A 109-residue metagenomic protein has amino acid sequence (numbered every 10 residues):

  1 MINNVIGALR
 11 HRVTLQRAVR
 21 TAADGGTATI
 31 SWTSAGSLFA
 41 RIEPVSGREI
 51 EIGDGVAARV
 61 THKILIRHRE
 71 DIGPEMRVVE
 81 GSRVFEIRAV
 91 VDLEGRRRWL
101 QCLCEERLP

Functional and structural regions predicted by a protein language model:
M1-H11: N-terminal intrinsically disordered, low-complexity, charge/repeat-rich segments that act as generic
N4-I6, T21-A22, T27-P109: Short, conserved turn/kink motifs that form compact alpha/beta structural patches or helix kinks used as
A18: Short loop/turn motifs enriched for small/polar and acidic residues
